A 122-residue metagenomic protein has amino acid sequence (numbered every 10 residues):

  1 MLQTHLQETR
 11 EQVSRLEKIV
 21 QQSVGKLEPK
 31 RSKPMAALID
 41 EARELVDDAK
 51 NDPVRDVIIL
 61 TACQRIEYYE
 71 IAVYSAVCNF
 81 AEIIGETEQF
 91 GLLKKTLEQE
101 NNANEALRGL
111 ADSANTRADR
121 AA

Functional and structural regions predicted by a protein language model:
M1-A122: Amphipathic alpha-helical hairpins
